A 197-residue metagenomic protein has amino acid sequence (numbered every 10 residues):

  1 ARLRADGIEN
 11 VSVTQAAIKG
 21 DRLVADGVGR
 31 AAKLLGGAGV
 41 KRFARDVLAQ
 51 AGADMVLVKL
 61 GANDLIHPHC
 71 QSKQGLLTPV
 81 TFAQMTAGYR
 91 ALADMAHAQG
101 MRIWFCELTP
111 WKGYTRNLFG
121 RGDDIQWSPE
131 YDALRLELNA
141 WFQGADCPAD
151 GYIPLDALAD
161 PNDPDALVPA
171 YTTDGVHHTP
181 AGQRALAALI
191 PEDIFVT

Functional and structural regions predicted by a protein language model:
A1-R90, Y114: Conserved SGNH/GDSL esterase-like catalytic core that processes O-acyl groups on lipids and polysaccharides
I8, A98, D146-C147: Short, well-ordered coil/turn elements that cap or connect secondary structure elements
N10-A17, D54-K59, M101-E107, G151-L155 (+1 more regions): Structural recognition of the beta-strand scaffold that forms the well-ordered cores of secreted hydrolase catalytic
R45, G52, V80, W104 (+1 more regions): Short, solvent-exposed linear motifs at loop/edge-of-secondary-structure regions
P68, L108-T197: Catalytic His-Asp segment of secreted/periplasmic serine-dependent ester chemistry enzymes
R90-G100: Surface-exposed amphipathic alpha-helices with a cationic face
